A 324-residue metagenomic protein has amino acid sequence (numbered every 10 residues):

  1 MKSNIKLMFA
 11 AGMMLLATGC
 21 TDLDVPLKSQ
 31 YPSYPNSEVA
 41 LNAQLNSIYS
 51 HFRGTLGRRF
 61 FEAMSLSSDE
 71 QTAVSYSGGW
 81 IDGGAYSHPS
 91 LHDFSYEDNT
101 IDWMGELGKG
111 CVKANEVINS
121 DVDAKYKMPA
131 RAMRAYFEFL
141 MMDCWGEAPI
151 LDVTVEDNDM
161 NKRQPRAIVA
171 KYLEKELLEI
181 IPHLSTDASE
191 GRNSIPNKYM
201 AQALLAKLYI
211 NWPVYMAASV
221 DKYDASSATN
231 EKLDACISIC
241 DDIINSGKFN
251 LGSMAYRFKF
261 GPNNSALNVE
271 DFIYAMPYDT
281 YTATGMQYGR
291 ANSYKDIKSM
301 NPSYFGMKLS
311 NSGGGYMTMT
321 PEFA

Functional and structural regions predicted by a protein language model:
M1-S29: Bacterial Sec-dependent N-terminal signal peptides
C20-S68, Y96, N230, K259: Membrane-proximal, proline-rich intrinsically disordered regions
A40, L45, Y49, D82-I101 (+2 more regions): Elongated scaffold/linker segments in the mid-to-C-terminal portions of large proteins
N42-R53, G78-A148, N158-K171, K175-G191: Conserved, well-structured interaction surfaces
S120, M141, W212-S219: Glycine-centered coil turns and helix-coil junctions that link the paired helices within alpha-helical repeat units
P129, P149, F272-M276: Structural recognition of the beta-strand scaffold that forms the well-ordered cores of secreted hydrolase catalytic
E147-A167, Y215-S238: Short coil/linker segments at helix-helix boundaries
